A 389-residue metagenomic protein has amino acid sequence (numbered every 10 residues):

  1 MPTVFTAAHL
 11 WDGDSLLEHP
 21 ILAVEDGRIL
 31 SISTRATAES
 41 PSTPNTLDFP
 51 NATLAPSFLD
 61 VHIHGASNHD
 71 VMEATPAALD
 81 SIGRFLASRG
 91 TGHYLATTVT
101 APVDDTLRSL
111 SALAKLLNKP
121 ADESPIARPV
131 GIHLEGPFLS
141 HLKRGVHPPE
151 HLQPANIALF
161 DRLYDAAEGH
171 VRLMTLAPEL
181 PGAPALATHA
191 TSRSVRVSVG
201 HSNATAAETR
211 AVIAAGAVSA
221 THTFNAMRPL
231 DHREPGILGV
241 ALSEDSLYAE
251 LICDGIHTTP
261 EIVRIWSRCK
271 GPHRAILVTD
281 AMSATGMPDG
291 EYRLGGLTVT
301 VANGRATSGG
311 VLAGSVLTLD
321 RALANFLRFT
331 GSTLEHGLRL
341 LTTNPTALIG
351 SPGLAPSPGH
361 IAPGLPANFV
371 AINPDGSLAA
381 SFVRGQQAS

Functional and structural regions predicted by a protein language model:
M1-S40, F382, Q386: N-terminal metal-binding scaffold of metallo-dependent hydrolase/deaminase domains
T3-T6, E39-D80, R84: Replace "His-x-His-based motif
S57-L59, S198, A275-V278: Residue-level marker for buried hydrophobic side chains located in beta-strands that build the well-ordered beta-sheet
H64, D80-S109, I126-S140, A167-E179 (+4 more regions): Divalent metal-dependent hydrolysis catalytic cores, especially in the metallo-beta-lactamase
P102-R108, E179-P181, S198-N203, I252-C269: Active-site glycine- and acidic-residue-rich loops that bind and position anionic ligands or nucleotide-like cofactors
L134, H141-I157, D161-G236: Divalent metal-binding pocket/active-site signature
E208-L341, L348-A355, I372-S377: Active-site-adjacent C-terminal substructures of enzyme catalytic domains
A355-S389: C-terminal cap of metal-dependent C-N hydrolases
